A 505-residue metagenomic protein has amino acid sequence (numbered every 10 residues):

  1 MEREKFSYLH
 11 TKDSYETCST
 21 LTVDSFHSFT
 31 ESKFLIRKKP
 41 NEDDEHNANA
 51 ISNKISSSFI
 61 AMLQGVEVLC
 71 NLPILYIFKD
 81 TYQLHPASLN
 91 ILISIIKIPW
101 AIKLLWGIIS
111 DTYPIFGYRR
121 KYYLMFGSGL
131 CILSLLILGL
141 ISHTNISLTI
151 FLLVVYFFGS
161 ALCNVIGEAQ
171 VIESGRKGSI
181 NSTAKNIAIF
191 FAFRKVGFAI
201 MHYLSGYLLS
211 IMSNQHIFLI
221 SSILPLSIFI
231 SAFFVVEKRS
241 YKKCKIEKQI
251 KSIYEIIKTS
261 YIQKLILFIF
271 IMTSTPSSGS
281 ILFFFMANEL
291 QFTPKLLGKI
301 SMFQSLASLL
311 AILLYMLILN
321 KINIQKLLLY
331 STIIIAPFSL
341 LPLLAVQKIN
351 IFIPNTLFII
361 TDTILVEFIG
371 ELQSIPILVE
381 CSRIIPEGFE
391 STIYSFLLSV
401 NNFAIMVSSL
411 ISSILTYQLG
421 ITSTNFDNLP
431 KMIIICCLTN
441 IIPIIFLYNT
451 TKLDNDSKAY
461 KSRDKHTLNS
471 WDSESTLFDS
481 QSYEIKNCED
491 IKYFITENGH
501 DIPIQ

Functional and structural regions predicted by a protein language model:
F29-N49, K238-L265, E289, N469-W471: Juxtamembrane intracellular "pre-TM" segments in multi-pass secondary transporters
K38-W100, Q263-L290, L296-I300, S409: Helix-loop boundary and gating motifs at the non-cytosolic
M62, S134-L135, N145-C163, F270 (+1 more regions): Hydrophobic core of transmembrane alpha-helices in multi-pass small-molecule transporters, especially MFS/SLC-type
I96-K103, N181-L209, Q304, L398-I411: Glycine-rich segments within core transmembrane alpha-helices of 12-TM secondary carriers
A101-Y118, L209-S210, L310-L329, T416-G420: Helix-to-loop junctions at the C-terminal end of transmembrane segments in multipass secondary transporters
G117-Y122, Y207-L224, K326, I414-T439: A membrane-interface helix-boundary motif in multi-pass transporters
M125-T144, I333-F352: C-terminal ends and interior cores of transmembrane alpha-helices in multi-pass membrane transporters/permeases
L138-S142, P225-V236, A345-V346, L429-D464: Multi-pass alpha-helical transporter architecture, strongest for 12-TM Major Facilitator/SLC carriers used
